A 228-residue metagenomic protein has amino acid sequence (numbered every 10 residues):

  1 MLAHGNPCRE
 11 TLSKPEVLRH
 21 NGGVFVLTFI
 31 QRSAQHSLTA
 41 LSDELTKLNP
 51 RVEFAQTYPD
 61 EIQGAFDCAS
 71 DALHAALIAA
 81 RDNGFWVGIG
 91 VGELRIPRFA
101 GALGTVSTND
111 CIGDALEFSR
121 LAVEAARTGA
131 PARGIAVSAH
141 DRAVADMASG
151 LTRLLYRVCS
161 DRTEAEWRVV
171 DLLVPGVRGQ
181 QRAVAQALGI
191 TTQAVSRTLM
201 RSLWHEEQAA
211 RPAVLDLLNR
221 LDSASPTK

Functional and structural regions predicted by a protein language model:
N6-R127: DNA-contacting interfaces and partner/effector-binding or oligomerization modules in DNA-centric proteins
G113-R162, L218-P226: Linker/hinge segments immediately adjacent to helix-turn-helix/homeobox DNA-binding domains
A165-L173: Short alpha-helical "packing" element that flanks the helix-turn-helix/winged-helix DNA-binding module
Q180-L188: Short alpha-helical "recognition helix" segments of helix-turn-helix
L199, E206: DNA major-groove recognition helix of helix-turn-helix
E207-L221: Short Lys/Arg-enriched helix C-cap and helix-to-coil transition segments that create basic nucleic-acid-contact patches
